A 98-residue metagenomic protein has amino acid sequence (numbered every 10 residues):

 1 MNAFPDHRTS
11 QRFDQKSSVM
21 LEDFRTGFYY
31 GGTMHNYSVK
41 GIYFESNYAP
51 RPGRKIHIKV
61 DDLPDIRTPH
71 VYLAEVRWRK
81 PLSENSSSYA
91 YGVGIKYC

Functional and structural regions predicted by a protein language model:
M1-C98: Structured alpha-helical
